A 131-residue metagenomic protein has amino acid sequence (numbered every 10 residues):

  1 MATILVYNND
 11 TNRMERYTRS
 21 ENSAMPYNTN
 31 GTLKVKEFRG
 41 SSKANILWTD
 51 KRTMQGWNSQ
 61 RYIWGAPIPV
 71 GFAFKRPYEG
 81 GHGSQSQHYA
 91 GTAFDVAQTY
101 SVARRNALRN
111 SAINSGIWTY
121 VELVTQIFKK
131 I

Functional and structural regions predicted by a protein language model:
M1-S59: Extracytoplasmic cell-surface/polysaccharide-interacting catalytic and binding patches
A2-N12, K43-L47, G81-I131: Catalytic cores and adjacent binding grooves of peptidoglycan-active enzymes
T29, F38, P69, Y78-G81 (+1 more regions): Intrinsically disordered, low-complexity segments enriched in small/polar residues
F38, F72-F74, F94, F128: Phenylalanine-focused residue identity feature
K51-G83: Extended, low-complexity, intrinsically disordered C-terminal regulatory tails of eukaryotic serine/threonine kinases
